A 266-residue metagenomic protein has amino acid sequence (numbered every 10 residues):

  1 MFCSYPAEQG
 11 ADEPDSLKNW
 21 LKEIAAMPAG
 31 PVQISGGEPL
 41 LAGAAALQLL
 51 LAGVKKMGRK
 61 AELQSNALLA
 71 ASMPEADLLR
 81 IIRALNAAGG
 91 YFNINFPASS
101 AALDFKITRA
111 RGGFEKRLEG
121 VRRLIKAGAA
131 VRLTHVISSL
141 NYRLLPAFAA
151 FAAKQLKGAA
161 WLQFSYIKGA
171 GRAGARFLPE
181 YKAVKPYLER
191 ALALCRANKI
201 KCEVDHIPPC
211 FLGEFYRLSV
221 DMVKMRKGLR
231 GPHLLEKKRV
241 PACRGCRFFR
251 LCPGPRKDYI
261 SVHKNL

Functional and structural regions predicted by a protein language model:
M1-L17, F249-C252: Canonical Radical SAM [4Fe-4S] cluster-binding loop centered on the CxxxCxxC motif and its immediate flanking residues
M1-P6, A29-S35, L40, A242: N-terminal pre-triad scaffold of radical SAM enzymes
C3, H233-L266: Cysteine-cluster motifs in flexible loop/terminal segments that predominantly coordinate metals
A7, G36, F96, Y166 (+2 more regions): Residues that line or immediately flank small-molecule/substrate-binding pockets and catalytic motifs
D12-D15, F105-K106, A110-P241: Radical SAM enzyme [4Fe-4S]-AdoMet core and its adjacent flexible, acidic and glycine-rich loops/tails across
D12-E23, R256-L266: Short cysteine/histidine-rich metal-coordination sites, predominantly Zn2+-binding motifs
W20-Q33, A44-S165: Radical SAM/AdoMet-radical enzyme domain recognition
P39-L41, L69-A70, Y181: Short acidic, S/G/P-rich loop/turn micro-motifs used as interaction or catalytic elements
